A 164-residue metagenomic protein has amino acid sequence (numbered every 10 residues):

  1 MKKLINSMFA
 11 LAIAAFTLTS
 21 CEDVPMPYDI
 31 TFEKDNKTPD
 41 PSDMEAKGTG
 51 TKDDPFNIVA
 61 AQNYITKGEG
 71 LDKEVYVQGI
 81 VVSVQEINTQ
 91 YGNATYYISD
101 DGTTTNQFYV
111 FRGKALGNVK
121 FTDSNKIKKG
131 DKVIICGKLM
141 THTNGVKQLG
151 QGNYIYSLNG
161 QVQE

Functional and structural regions predicted by a protein language model:
M1-F9: Bacterial N-terminal signal peptides that target proteins for export
L11-A15: Alpha-helical transmembrane segments
T17-S20: C-terminal motif of bacterial Sec signal peptides marking the signal peptidase cleavage site
E22-E164: OB-fold single-stranded nucleic acid-binding module
